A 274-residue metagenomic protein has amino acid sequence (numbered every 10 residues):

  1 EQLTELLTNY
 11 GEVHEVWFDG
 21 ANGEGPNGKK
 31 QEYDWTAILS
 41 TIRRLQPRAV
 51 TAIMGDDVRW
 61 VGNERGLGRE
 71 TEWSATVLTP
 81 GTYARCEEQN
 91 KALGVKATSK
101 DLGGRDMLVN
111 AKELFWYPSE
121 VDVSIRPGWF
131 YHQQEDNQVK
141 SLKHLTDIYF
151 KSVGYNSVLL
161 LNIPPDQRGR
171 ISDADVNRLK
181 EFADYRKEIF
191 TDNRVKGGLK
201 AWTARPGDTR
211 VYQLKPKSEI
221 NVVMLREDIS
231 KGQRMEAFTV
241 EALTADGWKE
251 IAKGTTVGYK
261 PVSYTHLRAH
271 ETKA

Functional and structural regions predicted by a protein language model:
E1-F238, I251-P261: Mature catalytic domains of secreted/periplasmic carbohydrate-active enzymes
A237-G247: Short beta-strand segments and strand-loop junctions that repeat across beta-rich extracellular domains
T265-T272: Conserved small/polar residues in nucleotide/adenosyl-binding loops
